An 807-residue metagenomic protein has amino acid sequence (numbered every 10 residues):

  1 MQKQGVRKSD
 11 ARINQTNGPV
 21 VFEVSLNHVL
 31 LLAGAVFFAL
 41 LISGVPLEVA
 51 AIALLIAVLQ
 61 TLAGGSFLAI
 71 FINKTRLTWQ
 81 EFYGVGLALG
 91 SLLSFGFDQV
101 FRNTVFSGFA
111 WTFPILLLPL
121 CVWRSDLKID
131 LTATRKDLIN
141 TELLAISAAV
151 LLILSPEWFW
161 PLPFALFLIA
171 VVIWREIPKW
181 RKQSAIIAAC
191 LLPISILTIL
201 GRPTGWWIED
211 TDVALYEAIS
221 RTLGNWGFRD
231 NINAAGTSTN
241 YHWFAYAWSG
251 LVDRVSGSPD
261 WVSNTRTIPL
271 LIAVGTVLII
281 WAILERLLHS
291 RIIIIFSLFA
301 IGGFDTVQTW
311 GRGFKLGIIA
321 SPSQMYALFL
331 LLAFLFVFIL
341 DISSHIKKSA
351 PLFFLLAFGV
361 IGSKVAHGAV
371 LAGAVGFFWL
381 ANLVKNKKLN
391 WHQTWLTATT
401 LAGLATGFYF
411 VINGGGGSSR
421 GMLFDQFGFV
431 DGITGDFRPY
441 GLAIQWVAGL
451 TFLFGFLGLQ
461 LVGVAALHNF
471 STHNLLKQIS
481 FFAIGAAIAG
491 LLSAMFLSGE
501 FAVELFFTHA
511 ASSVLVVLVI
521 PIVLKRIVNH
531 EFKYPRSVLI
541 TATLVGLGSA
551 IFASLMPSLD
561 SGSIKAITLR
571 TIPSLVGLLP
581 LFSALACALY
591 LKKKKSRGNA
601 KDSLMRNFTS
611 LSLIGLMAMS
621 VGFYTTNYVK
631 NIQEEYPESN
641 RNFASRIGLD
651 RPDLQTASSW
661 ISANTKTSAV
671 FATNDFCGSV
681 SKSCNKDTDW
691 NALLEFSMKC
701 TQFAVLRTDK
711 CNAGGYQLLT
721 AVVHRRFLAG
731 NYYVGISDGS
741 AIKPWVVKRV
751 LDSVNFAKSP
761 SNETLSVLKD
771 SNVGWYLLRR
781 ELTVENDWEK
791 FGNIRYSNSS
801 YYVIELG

Functional and structural regions predicted by a protein language model:
M1-R181, A487, R536-G546, L559-T568 (+1 more regions): Membrane-embedded, hydrophobic transmembrane alpha-helices
L30-F38, D137-A148, I186-L191, L352-A357 (+6 more regions): Transmembrane alpha-helix segments characteristic of polytopic inner-membrane glycan-assembly/cell-envelope
F38, Y83-D98, P114, T141-L152 (+4 more regions): Membrane-embedded helix bundles of polyisoprenyl
A51, I187, L192-L330, E634-R651 (+4 more regions): Active-site lumenal/periplasmic loops and adjacent helix-entry segments of GT-C-fold, multi-pass membrane
A57, W160-F167, L270-A273, Q324 (+5 more regions): Hydrophobic/aromatic-rich transmembrane helices and adjacent perimembrane loops
L127-R135, I177-Q183, I342-K348, K385-W395 (+3 more regions): Membrane-interface helix-loop-helix junctions at transmembrane boundaries of multi-pass membrane enzymes, predominantly
A333-V337, A374-V375, W379-L383, A448-S480 (+2 more regions): Hydrophobic, aromatic-rich transmembrane alpha-helices and their immediate juxtamembrane boundary segments
E531-K533, P557-G807: Extracytoplasmic
